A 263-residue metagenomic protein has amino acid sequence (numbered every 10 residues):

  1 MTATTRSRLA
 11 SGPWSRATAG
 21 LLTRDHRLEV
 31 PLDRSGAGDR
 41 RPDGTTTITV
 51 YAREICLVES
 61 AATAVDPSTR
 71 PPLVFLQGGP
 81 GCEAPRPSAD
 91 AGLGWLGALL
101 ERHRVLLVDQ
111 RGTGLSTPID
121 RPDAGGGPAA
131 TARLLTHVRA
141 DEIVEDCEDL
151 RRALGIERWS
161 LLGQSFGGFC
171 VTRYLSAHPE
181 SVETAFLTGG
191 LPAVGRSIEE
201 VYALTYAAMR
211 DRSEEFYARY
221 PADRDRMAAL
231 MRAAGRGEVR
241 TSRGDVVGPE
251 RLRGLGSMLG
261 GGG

Functional and structural regions predicted by a protein language model:
M1-R16: N-terminal targeting or regulatory segments adjacent to alpha/beta-hydrolase or S9 domains
P13-R243: Gly/Pro-rich cap/lid or specificity-loop segments adjacent to the active site
G237-G263: Alpha/beta-hydrolase fold active-site neighborhood
